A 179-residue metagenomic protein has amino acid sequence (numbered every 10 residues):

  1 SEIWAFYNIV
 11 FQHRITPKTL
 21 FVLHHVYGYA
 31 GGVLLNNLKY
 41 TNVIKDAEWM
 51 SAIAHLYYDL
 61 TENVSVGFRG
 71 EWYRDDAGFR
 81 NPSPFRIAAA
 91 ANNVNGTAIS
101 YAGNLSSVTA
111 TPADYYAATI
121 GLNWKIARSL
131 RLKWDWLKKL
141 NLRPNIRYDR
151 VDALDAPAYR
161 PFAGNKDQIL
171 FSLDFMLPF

Functional and structural regions predicted by a protein language model:
S1-F179: Outer-membrane beta-barrel pore domains
